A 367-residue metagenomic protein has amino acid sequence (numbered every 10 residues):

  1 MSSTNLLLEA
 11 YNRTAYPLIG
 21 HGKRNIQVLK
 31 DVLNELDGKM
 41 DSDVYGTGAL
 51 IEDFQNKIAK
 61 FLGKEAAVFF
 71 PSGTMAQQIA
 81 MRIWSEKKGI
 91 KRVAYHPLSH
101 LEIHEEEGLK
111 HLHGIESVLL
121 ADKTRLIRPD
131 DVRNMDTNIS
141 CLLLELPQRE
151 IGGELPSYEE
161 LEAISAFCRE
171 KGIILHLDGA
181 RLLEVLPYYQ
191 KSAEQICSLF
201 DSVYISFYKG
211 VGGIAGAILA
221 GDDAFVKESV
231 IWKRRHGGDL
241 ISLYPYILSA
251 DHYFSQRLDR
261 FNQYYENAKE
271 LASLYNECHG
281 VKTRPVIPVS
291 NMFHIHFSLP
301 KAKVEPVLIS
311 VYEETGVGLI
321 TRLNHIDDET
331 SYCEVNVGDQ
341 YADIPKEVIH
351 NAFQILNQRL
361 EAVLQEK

Functional and structural regions predicted by a protein language model:
T4, A15-S72, E86, L98-I103 (+1 more regions): Conserved N-terminal alpha-helix of the aminotransferase class I/II PLP-enzyme fold
S85-S140: PLP-dependent aminotransferase-like
H96-L101, R235-H236, H325: Short glycine-enriched loops at secondary-structure junctions
E116-S117, L175-L177, L319: Hydrophobic beta-strand scaffold residues
R125-G179: Active-site phosphate-binding strand-loop segment of PLP-dependent enzymes
E150, L155, S198-H279, T283-S290 (+1 more regions): Active-site C-terminal subdomain of aminotransferase-like
G280-E366: Conserved C-terminal alpha-helix-loop-beta "cap" of PLP-dependent enzymes that closes/shapes the active-site mouth
